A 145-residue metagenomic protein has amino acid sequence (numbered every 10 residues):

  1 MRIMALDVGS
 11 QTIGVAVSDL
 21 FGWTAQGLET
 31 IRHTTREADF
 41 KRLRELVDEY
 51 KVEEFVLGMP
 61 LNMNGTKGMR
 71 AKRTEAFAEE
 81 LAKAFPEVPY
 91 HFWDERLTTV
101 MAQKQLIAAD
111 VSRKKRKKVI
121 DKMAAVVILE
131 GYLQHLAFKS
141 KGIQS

Functional and structural regions predicted by a protein language model:
M1-I3, Q11-S145: Phosphate- and other anionic-substrate recognition elements at nucleic-acid/protein interfaces
D7: Conserved catalytic-loop position in the HRD/HxD motif
